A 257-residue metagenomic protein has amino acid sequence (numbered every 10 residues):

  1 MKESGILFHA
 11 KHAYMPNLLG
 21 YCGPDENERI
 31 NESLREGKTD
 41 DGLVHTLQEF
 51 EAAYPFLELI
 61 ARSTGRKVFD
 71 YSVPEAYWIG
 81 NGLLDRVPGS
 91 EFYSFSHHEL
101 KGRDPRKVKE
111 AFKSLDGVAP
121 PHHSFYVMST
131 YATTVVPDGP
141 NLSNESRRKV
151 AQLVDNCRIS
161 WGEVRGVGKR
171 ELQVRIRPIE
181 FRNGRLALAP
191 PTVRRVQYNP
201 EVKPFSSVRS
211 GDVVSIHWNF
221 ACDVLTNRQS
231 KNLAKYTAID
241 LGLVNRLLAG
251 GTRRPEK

Functional and structural regions predicted by a protein language model:
M1-R148: N-terminal intrinsically disordered, low-complexity, charge/repeat-rich segments that act as generic
Q152-V174: Structural detector for short beta-strands of small beta-barrel domains
K169, I179, A221: Short, glycine-/Ser/Thr-/acidic-enriched flexible segments
R175-N183, A249-T252: Short solvent-exposed strand/turn elements
I179-Q197: Short, basic/aromatic beta-hairpin or loop at an interaction surface
Q197-S215: Short nucleic-acid-contacting surface segments enriched for D/E, G, S/T with interspersed K/R
N219-N232: Short, Lys/Arg- and Gly-enriched loop/turn segments at beta-strand edges
Q229-K257: Short peripheral tails and domain-boundary helices/loops at the edges of structured domains
